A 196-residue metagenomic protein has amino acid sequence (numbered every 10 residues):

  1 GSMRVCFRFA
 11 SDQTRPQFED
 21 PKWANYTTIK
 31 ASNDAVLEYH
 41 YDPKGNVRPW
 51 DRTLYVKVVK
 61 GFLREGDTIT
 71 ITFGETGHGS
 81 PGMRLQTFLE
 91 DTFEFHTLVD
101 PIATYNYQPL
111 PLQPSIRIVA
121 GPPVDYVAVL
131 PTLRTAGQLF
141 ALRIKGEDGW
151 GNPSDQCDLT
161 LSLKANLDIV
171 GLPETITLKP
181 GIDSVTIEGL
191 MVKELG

Functional and structural regions predicted by a protein language model:
G1-A141, G149-G151: Ser/Thr/Pro/Gly-rich, low-complexity intrinsically disordered stalk/linker tracts of secreted and surface-exposed
D34-H40, K44-N46, K164-V185: Low-complexity "stalk/linker" and mucin-like segments enriched in Ser/Thr/Pro/Ala/Gly
E65, A136, D155-Q156, P180 (+1 more regions): Surface-exposed loops/turns
T70-T72, S184-L190: Exposed aromatic-hydrophobic patches
F88-F93, L139-A141, K145-T175: Short flexible loop/turn segments that cap and initiate beta-strands
Y107-P114, S154, P173, S184-I187: Short Trp-Ser/Thr-centered turn/loop motifs at beta-strand boundaries
P131-T135, T175-K179, M191-V192: Alpha-helix capping and helix-loop boundary segments enriched in small/acidic/polar residues
A165, L190-G196: Short, intrinsically disordered, charge-balanced linker/junction segments flanking boundaries in proteins
